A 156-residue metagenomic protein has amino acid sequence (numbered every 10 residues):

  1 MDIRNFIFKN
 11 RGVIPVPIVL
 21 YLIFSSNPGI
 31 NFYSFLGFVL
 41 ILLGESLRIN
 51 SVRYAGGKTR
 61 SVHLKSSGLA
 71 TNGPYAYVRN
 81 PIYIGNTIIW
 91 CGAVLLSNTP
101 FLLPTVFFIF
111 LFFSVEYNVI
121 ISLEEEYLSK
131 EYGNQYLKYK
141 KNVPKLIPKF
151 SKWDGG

Functional and structural regions predicted by a protein language model:
M1-Y75, I82, N86-G156: Membrane-anchoring alpha-helices and their flanking helix-loop junctions
